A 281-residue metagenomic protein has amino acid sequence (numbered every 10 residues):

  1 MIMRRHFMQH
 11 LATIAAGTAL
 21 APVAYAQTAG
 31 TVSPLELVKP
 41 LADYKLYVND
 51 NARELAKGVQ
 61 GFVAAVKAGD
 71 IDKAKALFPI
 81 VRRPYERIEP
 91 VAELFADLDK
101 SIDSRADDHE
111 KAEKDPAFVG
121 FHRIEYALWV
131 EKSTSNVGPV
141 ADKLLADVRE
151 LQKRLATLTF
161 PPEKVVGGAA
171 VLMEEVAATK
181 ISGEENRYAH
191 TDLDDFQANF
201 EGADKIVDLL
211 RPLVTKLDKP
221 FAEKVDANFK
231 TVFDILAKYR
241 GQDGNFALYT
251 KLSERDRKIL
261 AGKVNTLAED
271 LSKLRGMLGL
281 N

Functional and structural regions predicted by a protein language model:
M1-A15: N-terminal secretory signal peptides and thylakoid transit peptides that target proteins across membranes
G17-A21, A203: Solvent-exposed, non-transmembrane regulatory segments of membrane-associated proteins
P22-A26: Sec/Tat signal peptide C-region and signal peptidase I cleavage site
Q27-N281: Mature extracytoplasmic or organellar-lumen-exposed domains after removal of signal/transit peptides
